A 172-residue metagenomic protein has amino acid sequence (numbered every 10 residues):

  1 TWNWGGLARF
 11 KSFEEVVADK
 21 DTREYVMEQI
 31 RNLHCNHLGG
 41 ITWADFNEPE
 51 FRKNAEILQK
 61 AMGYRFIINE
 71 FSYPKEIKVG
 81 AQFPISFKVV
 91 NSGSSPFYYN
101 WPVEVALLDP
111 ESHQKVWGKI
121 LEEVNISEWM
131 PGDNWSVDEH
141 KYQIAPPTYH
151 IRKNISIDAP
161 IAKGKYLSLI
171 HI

Functional and structural regions predicted by a protein language model:
T1-N69: Substrate-binding cleft of secreted/luminal carbohydrate-active enzymes
A81-I85: Structural beta-strand segments of beta-rich domains
V89-P96: Short amphipathic, basic-aromatic surface patches that mediate peripheral association with negatively charged
F97-V103: Short coil-to-beta strand junction motifs in C2/discoidin
L108-K115: Change "in extracellular beta-sheet-rich domains … of secreted and cell-surface proteins" to "in beta-sheet-rich domains
G118-P160: A beta-strand/beta-hairpin structural motif
A159-S168: Short glycine/proline/serine/threonine-rich loop/turn segments at secondary-structure transition edges
H171-I172: Conserved small/polar residues in nucleotide/adenosyl-binding loops
